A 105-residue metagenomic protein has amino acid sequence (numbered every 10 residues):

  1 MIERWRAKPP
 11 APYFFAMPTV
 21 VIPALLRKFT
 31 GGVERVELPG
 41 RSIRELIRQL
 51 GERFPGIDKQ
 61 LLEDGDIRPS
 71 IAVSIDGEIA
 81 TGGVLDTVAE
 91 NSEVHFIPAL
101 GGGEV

Functional and structural regions predicted by a protein language model:
M1-I2: Short hydrophobic transmembrane-like helices used for membrane targeting/insertion
K8-V105: Ubiquitin-like/PB1-type beta-grasp interaction modules and other compact soluble beta-rich domains
